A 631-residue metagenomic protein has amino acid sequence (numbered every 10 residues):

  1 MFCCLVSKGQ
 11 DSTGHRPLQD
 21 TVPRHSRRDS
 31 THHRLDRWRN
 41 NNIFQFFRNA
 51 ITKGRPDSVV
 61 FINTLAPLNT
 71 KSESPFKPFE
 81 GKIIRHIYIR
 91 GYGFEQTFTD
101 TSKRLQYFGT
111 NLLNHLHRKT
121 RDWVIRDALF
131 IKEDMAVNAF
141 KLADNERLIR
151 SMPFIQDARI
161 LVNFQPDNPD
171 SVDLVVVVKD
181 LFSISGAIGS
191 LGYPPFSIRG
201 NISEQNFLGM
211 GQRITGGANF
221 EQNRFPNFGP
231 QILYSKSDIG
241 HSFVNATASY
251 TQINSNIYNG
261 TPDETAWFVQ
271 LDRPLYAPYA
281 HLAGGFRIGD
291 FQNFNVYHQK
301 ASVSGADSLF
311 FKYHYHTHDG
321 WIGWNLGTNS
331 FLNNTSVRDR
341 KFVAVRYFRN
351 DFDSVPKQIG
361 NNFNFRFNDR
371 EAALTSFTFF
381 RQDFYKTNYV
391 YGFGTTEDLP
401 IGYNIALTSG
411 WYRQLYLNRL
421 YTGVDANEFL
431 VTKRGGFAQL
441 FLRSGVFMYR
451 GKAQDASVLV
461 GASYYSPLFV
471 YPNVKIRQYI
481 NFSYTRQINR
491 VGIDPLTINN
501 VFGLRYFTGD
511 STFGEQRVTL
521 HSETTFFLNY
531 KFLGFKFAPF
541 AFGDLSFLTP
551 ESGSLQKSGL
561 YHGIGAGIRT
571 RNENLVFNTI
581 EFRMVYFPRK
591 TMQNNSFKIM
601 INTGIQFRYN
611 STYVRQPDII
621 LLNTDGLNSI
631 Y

Functional and structural regions predicted by a protein language model:
M1-C3: Sec-dependent N-terminal signal peptides
L5-A453, Y464-Y631: Immediate N-terminus of the mature polypeptide
